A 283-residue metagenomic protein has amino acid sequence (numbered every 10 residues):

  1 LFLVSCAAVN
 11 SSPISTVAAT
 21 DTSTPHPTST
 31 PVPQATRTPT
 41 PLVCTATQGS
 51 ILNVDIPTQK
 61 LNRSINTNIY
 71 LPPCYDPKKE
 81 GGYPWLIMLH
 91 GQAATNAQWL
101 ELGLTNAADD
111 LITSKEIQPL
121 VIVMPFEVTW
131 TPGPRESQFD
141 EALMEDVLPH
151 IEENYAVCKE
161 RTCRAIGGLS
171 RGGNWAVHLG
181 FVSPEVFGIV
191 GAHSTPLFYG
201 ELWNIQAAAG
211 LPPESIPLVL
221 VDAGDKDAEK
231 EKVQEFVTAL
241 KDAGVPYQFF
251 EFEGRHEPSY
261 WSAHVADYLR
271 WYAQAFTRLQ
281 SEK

Functional and structural regions predicted by a protein language model:
V4-S5: C-terminal motif of bacterial Sec signal peptides marking the signal peptidase cleavage site
A8: Short, conserved catalytic or interaction motifs in soluble domains
S15, A19, P31-K283: Non-catalytic cap/lid and distal C-terminal segments of serine-dependent acyl enzymes
